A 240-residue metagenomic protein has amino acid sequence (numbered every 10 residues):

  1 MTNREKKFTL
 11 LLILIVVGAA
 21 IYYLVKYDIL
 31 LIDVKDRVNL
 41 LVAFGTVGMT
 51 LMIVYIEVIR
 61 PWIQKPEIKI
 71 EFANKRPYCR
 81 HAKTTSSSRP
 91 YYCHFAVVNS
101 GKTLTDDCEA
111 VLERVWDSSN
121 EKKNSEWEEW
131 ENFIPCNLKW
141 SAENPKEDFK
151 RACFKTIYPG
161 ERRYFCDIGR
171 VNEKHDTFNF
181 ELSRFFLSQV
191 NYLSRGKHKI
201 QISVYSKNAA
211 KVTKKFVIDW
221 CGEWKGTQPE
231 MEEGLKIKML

Functional and structural regions predicted by a protein language model:
E5-K65: Membrane-embedded hydrophobic alpha-helical segments
V58-S86: Low-complexity, acidic Ser/Thr/Pro/Gly-rich terminal tails and inter-domain linkers that flank the onset of structured
T85-H94, K197-K199: Short, solvent-exposed loop/turn segments enriched in Ser/Thr/Gly
H94-V98, V111-E113, Q201-Y205: Residue-level recognition of well-ordered beta-strand positions that form the cores of beta-sheet-rich folds across
N99-L104, W116, N208: Short, acidic/polar linear motifs in exposed loop/turn regions
T103-L112, E121-S125: Short, hydrophobic/aromatic beta-strand segments
W127-S194: Extended, solvent-exposed segments with strong compositional bias
E147, K155, S188-L240: Acidic, serine/threonine- and proline-rich intrinsically disordered appendage/tail regions
